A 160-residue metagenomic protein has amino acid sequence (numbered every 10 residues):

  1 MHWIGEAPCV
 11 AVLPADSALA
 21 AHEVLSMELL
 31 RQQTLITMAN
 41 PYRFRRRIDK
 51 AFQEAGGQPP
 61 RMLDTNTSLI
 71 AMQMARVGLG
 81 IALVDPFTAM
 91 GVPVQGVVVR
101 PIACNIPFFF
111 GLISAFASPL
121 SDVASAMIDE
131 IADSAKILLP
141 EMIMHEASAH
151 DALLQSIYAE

Functional and structural regions predicted by a protein language model:
M1-P8, V12, H22-V24, L29 (+2 more regions): Beta-alpha-beta core module
C9, A18, L25-R45, A132-L138: Short loop->beta-strand "edge-of-pocket" segments that line small-molecule binding or catalytic clefts across diverse
V12, I36, P60-M62, I113: Structural detector of well-ordered beta-strand residues that form the stable sheet scaffold of enzyme domains
L13-P14, A39, V84, M144: A conserved hydrophobic position in a structured secondary element of the catalytic/binding core that shapes
A18-A20, F44, I106-P107, L120: Alpha-helix N-cap/loop-to-helix initiation residues
P41-V98, A147, Q155-A159: Hydrophobic hinge/microswitch elements
P86-V94, C104-E160: C-terminal effector-binding regulatory domain of bacterial HTH transcription factors
